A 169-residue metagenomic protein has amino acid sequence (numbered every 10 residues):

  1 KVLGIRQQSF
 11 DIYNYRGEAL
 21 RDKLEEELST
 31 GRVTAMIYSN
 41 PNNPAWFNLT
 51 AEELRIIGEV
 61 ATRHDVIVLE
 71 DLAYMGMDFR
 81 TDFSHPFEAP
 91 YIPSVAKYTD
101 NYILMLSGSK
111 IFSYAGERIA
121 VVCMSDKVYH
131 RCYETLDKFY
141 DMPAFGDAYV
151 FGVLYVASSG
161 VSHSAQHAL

Functional and structural regions predicted by a protein language model:
K1, V60, S94-V95: Hydrophobic/aromatic ligand-binding patch that stacks against planar heteroaromatic rings of cofactors or nucleotides
K1-Q7: Substrate-binding/gating loop at the entrance of the active-site cleft, primarily in PLP-dependent aminotransferase-like
Q8, Y15, N43-P44, K110 (+1 more regions): Surface-exposed, flexible loop/turn segments at secondary-structure boundaries
Q8-F10, M105: Hydrophobic residues at beta-strand termini and immediately following loops that shape nucleotide-binding pockets
I12-H85, A89: Active-site phosphate-binding strand-loop segment of PLP-dependent enzymes
P93-L169: Conserved core segment of the aminotransferase class I/II
